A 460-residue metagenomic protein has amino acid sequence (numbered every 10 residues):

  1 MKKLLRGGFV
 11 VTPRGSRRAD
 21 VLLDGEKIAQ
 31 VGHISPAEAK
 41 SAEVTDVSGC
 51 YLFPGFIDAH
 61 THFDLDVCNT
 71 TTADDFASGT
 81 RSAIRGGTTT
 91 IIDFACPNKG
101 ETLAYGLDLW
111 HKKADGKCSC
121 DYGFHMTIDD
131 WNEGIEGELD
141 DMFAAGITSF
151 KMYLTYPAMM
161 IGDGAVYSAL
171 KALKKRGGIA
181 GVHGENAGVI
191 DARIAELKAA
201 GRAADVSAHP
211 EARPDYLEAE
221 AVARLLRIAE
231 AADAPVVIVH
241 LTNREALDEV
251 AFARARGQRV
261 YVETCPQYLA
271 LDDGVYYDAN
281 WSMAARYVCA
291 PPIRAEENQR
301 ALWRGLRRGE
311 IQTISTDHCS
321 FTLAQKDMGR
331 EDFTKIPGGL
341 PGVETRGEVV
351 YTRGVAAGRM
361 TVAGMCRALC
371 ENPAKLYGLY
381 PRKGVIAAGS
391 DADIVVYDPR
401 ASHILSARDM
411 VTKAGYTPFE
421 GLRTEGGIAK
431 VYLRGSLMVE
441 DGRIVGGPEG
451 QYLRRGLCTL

Functional and structural regions predicted by a protein language model:
M1-G55: Histidine-rich, glycine-flanked metal-binding segment
G8, E26, G49, H60 (+14 more regions): Divalent metal-coordination and catalytic microenvironments
G8, M328-D332, A388-R454: C-terminal cap of metal-dependent C-N hydrolases
V47-K117, G134: Metal-associated gating/positioning segment near the N- to mid-region
T88-I92, C118-G123, T148-S149, I228-V236 (+1 more regions): Short, surface-exposed connector motifs at secondary-structure boundaries
A104-C120, S168-V182: Alpha-helix-loop-beta-strand connector modules within alpha/beta enzyme cores
G134-I314: Histidine/acidic residue-rich metal-binding segments in metalloenzymes
A203-P235, R286-Y287, R307-R308, Q312-I314 (+1 more regions): His/Asp/Glu-enriched, well-ordered alpha-helical/loop segment that forms or immediately abuts the divalent-metal
